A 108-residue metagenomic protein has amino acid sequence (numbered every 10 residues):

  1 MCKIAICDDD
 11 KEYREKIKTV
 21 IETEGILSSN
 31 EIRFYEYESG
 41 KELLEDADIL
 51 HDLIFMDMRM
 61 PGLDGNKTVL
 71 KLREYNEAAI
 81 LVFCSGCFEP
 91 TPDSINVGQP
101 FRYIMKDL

Functional and structural regions predicted by a protein language model:
D8, D57: Active-site residues of response regulator receiver
D10-Y35: Two-component/phosphorelay signaling modules centered on CheY-like receiver
R33-L53: Acidic, metal-coordinating helix/loop segments flanking the phosphotransfer/catalytic sites of two-component signaling
S39, D64-K67: Acidic catalytic/metal-coordinating carboxylates
A47-L50, L72-A78, G98: Conserved phosphotransfer cores of two-component systems
I54, A78-E89: A short, hydrophobic beta-strand element within the central beta-sheet of small alpha/beta folds
P61: The feature encodes the CheY-like receiver
K67, F88-I104: Alpha4 helix (beta4-alpha4-beta5 surface) of REC/receiver domains from two-component response regulators
